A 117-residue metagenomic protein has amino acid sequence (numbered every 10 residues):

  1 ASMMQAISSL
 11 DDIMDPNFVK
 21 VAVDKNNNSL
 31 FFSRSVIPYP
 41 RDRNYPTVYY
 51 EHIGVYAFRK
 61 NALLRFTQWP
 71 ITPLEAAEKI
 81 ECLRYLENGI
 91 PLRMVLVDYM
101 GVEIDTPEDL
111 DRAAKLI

Functional and structural regions predicted by a protein language model:
A1-W69: Conserved core of the sugar-phosphate nucleotidyltransferase
R41, T47-I117: Conserved alpha/beta core of the MobA/IspD/sugar-nucleotide pyrophosphorylase nucleotidyltransferase superfamily
